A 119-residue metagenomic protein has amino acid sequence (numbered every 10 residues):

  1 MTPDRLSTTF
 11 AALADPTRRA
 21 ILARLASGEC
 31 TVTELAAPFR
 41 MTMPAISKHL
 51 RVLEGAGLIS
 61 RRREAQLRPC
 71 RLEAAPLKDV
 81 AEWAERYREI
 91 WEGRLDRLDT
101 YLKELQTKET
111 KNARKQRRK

Functional and structural regions predicted by a protein language model:
M1-R5, R24-P38, M43, G55 (+3 more regions): C-terminal regulatory/oligomerization modules of transcriptional regulators
P3-L13: Extreme N-terminal segment that seeds HTH/winged-HTH DNA-binding domains in transcriptional regulators
L13-R19: Short alpha-helical elements of helix-turn-helix
D15, R61-R63: Conserved strand-loop elements at the edges of beta-sheets that form or border functional pockets
A23, K48-R51: Base-recognition residues in the alpha-helical recognition helix of bacterial helix-turn-helix
R63-P69: Short, Lys/Arg-rich nucleic-acid/phosphate-binding segment
